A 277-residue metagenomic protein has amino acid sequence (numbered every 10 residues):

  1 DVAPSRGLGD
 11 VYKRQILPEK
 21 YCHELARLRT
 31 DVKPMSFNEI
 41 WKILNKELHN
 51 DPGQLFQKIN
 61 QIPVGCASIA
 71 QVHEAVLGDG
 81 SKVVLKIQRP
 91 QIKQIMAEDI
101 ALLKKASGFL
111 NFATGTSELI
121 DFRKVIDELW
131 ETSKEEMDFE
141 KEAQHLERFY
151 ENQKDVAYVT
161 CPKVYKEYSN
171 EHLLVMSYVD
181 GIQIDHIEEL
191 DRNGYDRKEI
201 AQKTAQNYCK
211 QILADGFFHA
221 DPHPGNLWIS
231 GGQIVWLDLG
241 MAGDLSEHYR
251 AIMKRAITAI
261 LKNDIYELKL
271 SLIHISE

Functional and structural regions predicted by a protein language model:
R6, D10-Q211, G216, P224 (+2 more regions): Broad phosphate/nucleotide-binding scaffolds in NTP-utilizing and phosphate-metabolizing enzymes
D221: Conserved catalytic-loop position in the HRD/HxD motif
